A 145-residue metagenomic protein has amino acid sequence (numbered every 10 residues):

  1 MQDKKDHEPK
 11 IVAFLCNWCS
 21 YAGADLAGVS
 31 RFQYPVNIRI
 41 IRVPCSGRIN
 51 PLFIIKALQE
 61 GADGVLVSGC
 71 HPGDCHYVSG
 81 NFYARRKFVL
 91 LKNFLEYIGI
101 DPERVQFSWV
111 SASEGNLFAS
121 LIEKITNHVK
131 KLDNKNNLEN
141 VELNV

Functional and structural regions predicted by a protein language model:
M1-V145: Iron-sulfur-associated redox domains of electron-transfer enzymes in respiratory and anaerobic energy metabolism
